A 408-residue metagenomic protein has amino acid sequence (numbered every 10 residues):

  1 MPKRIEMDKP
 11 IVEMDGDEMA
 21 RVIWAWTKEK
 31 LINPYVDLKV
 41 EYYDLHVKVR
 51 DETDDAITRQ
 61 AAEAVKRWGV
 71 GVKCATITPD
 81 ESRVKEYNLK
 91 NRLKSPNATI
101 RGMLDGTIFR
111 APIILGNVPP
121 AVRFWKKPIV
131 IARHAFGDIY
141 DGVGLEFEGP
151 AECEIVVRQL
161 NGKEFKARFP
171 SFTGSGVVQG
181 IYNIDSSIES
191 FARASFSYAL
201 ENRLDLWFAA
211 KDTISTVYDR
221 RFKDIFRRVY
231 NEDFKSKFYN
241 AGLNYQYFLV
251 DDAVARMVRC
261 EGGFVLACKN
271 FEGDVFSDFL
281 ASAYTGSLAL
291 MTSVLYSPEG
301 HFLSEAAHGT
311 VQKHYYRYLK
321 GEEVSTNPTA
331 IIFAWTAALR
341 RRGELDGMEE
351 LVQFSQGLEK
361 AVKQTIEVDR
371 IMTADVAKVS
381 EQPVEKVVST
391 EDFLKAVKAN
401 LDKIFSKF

Functional and structural regions predicted by a protein language model:
K3-K9, M19-W24, E29-D54, A62-V65: N-terminal alpha-helical transmembrane segments of multi-pass membrane transport and channel/translocase proteins
M7-W26, I155-F248: Glycine-rich phosphate/diphosphate-binding loop of Rossmann-like nucleotide-binding domains
D15-D17, G69, I131, S195 (+3 more regions): Buried hydrophobic positions in well-ordered alpha/beta secondary-structure cores of metabolic enzymes
D37-Y42, N202-A210, F234-Y247, G343-S355 (+2 more regions): Flexible, glycine/charged-enriched surface loops at secondary-structure junctions
K48-L160, E164, F271-V275: N-terminal glycine-rich phosphate/adenylate-binding segment common to multiple enzyme folds
R50-E63, Y230, F234-G263: A structured beta-alpha segment of the ubiquitous adenosine-cofactor-binding alpha/beta core
M257-G357, A361-D369: Glycine-rich phosphate/nucleotide-binding loop
T373-F408: Phosphate-binding loop/pocket of nucleotide- and phosphate-handling active sites
